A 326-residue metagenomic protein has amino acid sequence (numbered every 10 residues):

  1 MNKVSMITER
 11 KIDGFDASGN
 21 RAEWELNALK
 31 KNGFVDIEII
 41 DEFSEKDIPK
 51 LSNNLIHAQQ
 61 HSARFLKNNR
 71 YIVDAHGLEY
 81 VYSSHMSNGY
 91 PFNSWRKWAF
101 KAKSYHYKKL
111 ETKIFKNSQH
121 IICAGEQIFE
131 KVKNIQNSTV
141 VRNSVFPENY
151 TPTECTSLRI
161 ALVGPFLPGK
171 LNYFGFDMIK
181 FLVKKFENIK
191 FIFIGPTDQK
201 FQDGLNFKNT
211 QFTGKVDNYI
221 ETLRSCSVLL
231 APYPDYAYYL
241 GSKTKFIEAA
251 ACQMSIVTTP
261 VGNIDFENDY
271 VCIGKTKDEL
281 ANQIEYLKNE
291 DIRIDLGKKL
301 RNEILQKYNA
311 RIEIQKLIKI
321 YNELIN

Functional and structural regions predicted by a protein language model:
I12-W24, V145-Y150, C155-N206, F212-R224: Conserved catalytic-core segment of nucleotide-activated headgroup transferases in glycan assembly
D47-A63, R70-V73: Short N-terminal targeting/anchoring amphipathic segment
Y71-K108: Acceptor-binding helix/loop patch of EC 2.4 sugar-transfer enzymes, predominantly nucleotide-sugar-dependent
Q119, R224-Y239, M254: Acidic donor-binding loop of glycosyltransferase active sites
Q127, S144: Carbohydrate-associated surface elements
K170-Y173, A231-E248, T258-N268: Nucleotide-sugar-dependent
Y270-D278, E285-D291: Conserved acidic donor-binding segment of nucleotide-sugar-dependent glycosyltransferases
D291-I325: A charged, aromatic-enriched C-terminal amphipathic alpha-helix characteristic of glycosyltransferases across folds
